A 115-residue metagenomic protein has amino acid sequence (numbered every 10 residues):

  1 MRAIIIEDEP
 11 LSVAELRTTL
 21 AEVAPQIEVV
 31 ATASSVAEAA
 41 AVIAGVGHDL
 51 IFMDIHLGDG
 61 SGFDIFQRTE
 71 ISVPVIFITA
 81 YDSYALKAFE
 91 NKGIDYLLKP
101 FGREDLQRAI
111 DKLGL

Functional and structural regions predicted by a protein language model:
M1-R2: Non-catalytic signal-transmission and effector/linker regions of two-component phosphorelay proteins
E9-S34: Two-component/phosphorelay signaling modules centered on CheY-like receiver
R17, T32-L50: Acidic, metal-coordinating helix/loop segments flanking the phosphotransfer/catalytic sites of two-component signaling
A21-A24, V42, Q67-T69: A general structural signal for stabilizing positions within well-ordered secondary structure
D49-L115: CheY-like receiver
